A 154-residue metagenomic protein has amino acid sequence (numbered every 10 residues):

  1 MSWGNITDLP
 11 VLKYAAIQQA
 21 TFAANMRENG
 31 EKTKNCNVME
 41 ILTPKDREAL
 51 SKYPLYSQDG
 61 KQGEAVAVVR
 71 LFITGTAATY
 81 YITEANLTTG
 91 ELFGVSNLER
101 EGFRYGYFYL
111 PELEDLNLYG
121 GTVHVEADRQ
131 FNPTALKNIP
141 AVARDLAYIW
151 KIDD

Functional and structural regions predicted by a protein language model:
S2-T74, D154: N-terminal domain-onset segments
V69-L71, G94, F108, L113: Generic structural hydrophobic/aromatic packing signal, biased to beta-strands
V69-T88, L92: Hydrophobic/aromatic-rich, well-ordered segments within soluble, folded domains that form packed cores
G90-G94, D115-L118: Short, surface-exposed linear patches
S96-E101: Short, solvent-exposed aromatic-acidic interface loops
F103-D153: Helix-rich interaction surfaces within compact, conserved domain-sized segments that mediate assembly or partner
